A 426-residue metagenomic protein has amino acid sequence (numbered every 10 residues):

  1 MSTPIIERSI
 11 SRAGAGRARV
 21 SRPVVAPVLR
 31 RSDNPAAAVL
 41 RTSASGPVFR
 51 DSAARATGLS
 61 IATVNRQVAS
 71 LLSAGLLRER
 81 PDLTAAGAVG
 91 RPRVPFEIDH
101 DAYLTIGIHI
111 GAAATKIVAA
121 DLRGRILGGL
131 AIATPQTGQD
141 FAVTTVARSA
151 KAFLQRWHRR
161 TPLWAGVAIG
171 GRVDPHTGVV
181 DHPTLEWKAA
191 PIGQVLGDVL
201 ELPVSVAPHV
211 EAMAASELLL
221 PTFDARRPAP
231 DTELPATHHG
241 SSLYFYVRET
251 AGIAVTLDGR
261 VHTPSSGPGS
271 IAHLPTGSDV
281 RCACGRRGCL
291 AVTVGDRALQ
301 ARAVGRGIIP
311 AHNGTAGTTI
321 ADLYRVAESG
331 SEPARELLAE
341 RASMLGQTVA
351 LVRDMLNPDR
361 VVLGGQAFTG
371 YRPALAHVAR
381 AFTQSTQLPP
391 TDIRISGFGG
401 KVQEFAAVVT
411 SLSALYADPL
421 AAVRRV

Functional and structural regions predicted by a protein language model:
M1-P92, E97-A131, P135-T137, F141-A147 (+5 more regions): ATP-binding/phosphotransfer module of carbohydrate and carboxylate kinases, centering on a glycine-rich
S45-G46, L220, V247-R248: Short helix-capping/turn signature of helix-turn-helix
D82, A131, L185, S266-G267: Short clusters of small/polar residues that mark proteolytic maturation junctions
P95, T105-H109, P162-G166, S242-Y246 (+1 more regions): Short glycine-aspartate micro-motif
D121, P175, T256: Short, acidic, Ser/Thr-enriched surface-loop or helix-capping motifs
I126-S241, A374-Q384: Glycine-rich phosphate-binding loop and adjoining helix at the ATP-binding site of ATP-dependent phosphoryl-transfer
I169, V247-E249, G365-Q366: Short secondary-structure boundary segments
P230-E233, H238-V294: Glycine-rich phosphate-binding loop of actin/hexokinase-like ATP-binding domains
